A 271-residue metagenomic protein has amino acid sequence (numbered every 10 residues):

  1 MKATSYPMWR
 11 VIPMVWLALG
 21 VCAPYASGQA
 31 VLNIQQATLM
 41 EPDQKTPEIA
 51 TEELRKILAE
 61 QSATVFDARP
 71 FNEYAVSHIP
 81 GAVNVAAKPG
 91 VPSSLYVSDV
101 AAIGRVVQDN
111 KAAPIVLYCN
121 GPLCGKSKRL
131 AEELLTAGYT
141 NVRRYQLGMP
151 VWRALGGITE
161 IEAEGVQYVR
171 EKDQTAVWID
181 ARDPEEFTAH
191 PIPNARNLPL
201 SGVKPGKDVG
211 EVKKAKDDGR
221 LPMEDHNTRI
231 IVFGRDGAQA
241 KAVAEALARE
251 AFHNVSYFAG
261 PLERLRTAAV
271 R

Functional and structural regions predicted by a protein language model:
K2, I12, W16-T51, A75-L117 (+2 more regions): Rhodanese-like catalytic fold shared by cysteine-dependent sulfurtransferases and DSP/PTP-type phosphatases
L54-I57: Post-signal-peptide N-terminal segment of Sec-exported extracytoplasmic proteins
V65-D67, W178-D180: Structural scaffold elements adjacent to functional motifs in cytosolic proteins
R69-F71: Secreted/periplasmic proteins that engage bacterial cell-wall peptidoglycan
